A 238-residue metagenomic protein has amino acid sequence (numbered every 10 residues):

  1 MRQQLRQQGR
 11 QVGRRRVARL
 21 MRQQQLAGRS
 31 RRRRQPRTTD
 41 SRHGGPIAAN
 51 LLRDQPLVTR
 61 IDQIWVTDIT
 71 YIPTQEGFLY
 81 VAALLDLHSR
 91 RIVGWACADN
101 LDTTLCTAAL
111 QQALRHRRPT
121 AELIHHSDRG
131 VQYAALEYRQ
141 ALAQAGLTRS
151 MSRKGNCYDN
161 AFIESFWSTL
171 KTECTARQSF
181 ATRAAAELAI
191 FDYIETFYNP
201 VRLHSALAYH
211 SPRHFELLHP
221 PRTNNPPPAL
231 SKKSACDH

Functional and structural regions predicted by a protein language model:
M1-H238: Charged DNA-binding/catalytic regions of mobile-element recombinases
